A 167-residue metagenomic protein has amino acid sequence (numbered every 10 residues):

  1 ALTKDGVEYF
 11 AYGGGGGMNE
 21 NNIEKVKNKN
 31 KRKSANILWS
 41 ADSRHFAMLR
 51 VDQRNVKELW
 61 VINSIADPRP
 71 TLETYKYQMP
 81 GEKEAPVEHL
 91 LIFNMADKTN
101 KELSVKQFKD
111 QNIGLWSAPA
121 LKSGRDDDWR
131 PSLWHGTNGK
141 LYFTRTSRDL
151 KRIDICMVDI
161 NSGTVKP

Functional and structural regions predicted by a protein language model:
L2-L38, H45-D110: Predominantly five- to eight-bladed beta-propeller fold
E24-V26, K101-L103, A118-K122, K166-P167: A short beta-strand motif characteristic of beta-propeller blades
K31, N36-H45, D126, P131-L141: Blade-terminus and WD-like Trp-Asp/Gly-His loop motifs, strongest in beta-propeller folds
K31, V105-Q107, I113-S117, R125-D128: Short loop/turn positions that demarcate and connect the beta-strands within blades of beta-propeller repeat domains
Q53-V56, S147-K151: Short glycine/acidic-enriched loop and turn motifs that connect beta-strands
Y77-E84, T144-R148, C156: Short consensus segments that form the blades of beta-propeller domains, in both extracellular/periplasmic
E88, K98, I153-I155, G163: Repetitive beta-architecture junctions, highlighting loop-to-beta-strand starts across blade-like repeats
N94, C156-D159: Structural recognition of the beta-propeller blade-terminating site
